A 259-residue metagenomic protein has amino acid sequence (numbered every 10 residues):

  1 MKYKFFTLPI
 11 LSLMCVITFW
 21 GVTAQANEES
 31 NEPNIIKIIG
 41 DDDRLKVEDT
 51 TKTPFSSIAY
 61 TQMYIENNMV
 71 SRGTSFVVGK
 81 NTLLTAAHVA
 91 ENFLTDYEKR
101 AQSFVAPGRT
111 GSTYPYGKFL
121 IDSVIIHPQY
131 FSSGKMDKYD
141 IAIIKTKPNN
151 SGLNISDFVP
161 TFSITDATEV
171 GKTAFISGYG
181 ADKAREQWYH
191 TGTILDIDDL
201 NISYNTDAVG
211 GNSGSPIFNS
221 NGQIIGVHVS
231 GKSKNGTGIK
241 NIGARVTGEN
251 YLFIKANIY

Functional and structural regions predicted by a protein language model:
M1-I10: Bacterial N-terminal signal peptides that target proteins for export
P9-T18: Bacterial N-terminal signal peptides
I17-I35: Sec-dependent signal peptide cleavage junction
N34-S56, Q62-N68, R72, E91 (+1 more regions): Conserved catalytic-core segment of clan PA serine endopeptidases
A86-V89, G210, G226-K234: Short beta->alpha transition motifs characteristic of CBS
D137-I143, K147-D207: Chymotrypsin/trypsin-fold serine protease catalytic domain
N154-I155, V229-Y259: C-terminal cap/linker of serine protease catalytic domains
D207-H228: Catalytic nucleophile loop of clan PA
